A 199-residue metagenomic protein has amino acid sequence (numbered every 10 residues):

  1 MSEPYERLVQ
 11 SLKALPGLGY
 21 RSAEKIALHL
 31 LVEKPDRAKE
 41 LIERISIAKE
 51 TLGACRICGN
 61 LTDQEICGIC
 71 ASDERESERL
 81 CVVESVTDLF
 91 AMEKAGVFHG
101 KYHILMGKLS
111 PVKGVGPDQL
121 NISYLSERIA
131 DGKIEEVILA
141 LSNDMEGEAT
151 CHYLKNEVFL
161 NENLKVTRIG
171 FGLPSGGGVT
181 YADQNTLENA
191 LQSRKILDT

Functional and structural regions predicted by a protein language model:
M1-P16: Extended, structured, electrostatic nucleic-acid-contact surfaces
R7, H99, S126-T199: Long C-terminal interaction/binding lobes of large macromolecular proteins
R7-Q10, E33-G53: Short Cys/His-rich Zn2+-coordinating modules
K13, L31, S46, D63 (+6 more regions): Signal for well-folded cores of large energy- and translation-related assemblies
A23, S72-L141: Extended interfacial segments that mediate partner engagement and assembly in macromolecular machines
L52, L61-Q64, R79: Residues immediately within or flanking Cys/His clusters that coordinate Zn2+ in small zinc-binding modules
C55-C58, C67-C70: Short cysteine-rich clusters marking metal-coordination/redox-active sites
